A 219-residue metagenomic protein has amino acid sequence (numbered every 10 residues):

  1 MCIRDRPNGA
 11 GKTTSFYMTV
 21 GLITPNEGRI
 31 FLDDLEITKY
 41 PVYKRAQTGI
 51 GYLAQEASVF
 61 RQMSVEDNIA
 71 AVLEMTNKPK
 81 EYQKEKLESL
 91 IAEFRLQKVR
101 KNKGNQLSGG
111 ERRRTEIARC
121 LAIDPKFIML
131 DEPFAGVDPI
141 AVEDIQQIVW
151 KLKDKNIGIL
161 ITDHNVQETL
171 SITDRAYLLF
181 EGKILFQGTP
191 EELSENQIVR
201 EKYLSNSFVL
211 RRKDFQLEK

Functional and structural regions predicted by a protein language model:
V20: Helix-to-loop junction immediately C-terminal to a conserved catalytic motif
G28-I37, T48: Conserved ABC transporter NBD signature motif
L35, E81-V99, Q146-W150, I198: Conserved ABC ATPase "signature" region
M63-A70: Short coil-to-helix segment of the ABC ATPase nucleotide-binding domain corresponding to the Q-loop/switch region
K103-L107, E111: Conserved ABC ATPase signature
D124: Conserved catalytic motifs of ABC-family nucleotide-binding domains
I128-E132: Catalytic Walker B motif of ABC-type/P-loop ATPase nucleotide-binding domains
